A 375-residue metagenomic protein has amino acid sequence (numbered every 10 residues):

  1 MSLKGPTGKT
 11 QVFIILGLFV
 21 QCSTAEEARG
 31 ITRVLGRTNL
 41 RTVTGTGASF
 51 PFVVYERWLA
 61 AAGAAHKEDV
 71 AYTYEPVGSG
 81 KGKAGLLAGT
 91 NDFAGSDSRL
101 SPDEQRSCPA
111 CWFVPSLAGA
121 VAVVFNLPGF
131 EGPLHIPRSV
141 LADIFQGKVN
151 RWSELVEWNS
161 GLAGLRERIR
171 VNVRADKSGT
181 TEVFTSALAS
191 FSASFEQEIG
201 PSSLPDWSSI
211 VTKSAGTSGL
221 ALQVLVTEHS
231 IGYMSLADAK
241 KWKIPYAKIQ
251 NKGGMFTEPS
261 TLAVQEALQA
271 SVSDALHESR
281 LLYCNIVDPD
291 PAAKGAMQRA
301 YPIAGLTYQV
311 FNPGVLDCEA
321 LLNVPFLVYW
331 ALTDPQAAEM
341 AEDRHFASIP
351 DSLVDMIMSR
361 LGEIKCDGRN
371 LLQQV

Functional and structural regions predicted by a protein language model:
M1-P6: N-terminal secretory signal peptides that target proteins for export/translocation
K9-Q21: Cleavable N-terminal signal peptides of Sec/SRP-targeted secreted and luminal proteins
C22, E26-V375: Flexible loop/hinge segments at secondary-structure junctions
